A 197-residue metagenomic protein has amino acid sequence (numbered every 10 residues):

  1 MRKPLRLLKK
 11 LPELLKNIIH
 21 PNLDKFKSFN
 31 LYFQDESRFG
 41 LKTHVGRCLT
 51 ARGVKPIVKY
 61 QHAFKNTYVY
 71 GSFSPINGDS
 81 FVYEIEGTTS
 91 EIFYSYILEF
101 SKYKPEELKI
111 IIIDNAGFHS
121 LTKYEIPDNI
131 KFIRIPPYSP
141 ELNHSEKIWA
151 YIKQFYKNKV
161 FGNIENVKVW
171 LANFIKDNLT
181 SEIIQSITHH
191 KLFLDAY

Functional and structural regions predicted by a protein language model:
M1-H62, D195-Y197: Charge-mixed, compositionally biased segments that are often intrinsically disordered regulatory tracts
S28-F29, S145-Y197: C-terminal anion-handling pockets and recognition modules
F33-Q34, I110-I113, I133-R134: Short beta-strand segments
D35-S37, G71-S72, G78, I97 (+4 more regions): Generic structural signal for small/hydrophobic residues in well-ordered secondary structure, especially within
K42-V45, T50-E106: Electropositive, glycine- and tryptophan-enriched low-complexity nucleic-acid-binding patches
K55-H62, D128-H144, A150: RNase H-like polynucleotidyl transferase catalytic core
E107-H119, N143: Acidic/histidine-rich, metal-coordinating catalytic segments
L121-N129: Short, aromatic/basic amphipathic alpha-helical patches
